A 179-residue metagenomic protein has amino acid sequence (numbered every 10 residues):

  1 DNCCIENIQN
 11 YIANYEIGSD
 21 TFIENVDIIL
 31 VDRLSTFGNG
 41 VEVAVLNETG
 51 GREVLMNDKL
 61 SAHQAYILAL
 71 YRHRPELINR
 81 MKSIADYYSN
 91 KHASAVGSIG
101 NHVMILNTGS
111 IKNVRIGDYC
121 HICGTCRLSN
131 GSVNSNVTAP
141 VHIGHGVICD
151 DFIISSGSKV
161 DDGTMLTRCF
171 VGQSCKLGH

Functional and structural regions predicted by a protein language model:
D1-G97, N101-H102, T108-N113, Y119 (+1 more regions): Terminal amphipathic alpha-helical/low-complexity segments used for targeting or macromolecular assembly
E6, G18, E24, L106 (+11 more regions): Feature marks extracellular polysaccharide-active and adherence modules
